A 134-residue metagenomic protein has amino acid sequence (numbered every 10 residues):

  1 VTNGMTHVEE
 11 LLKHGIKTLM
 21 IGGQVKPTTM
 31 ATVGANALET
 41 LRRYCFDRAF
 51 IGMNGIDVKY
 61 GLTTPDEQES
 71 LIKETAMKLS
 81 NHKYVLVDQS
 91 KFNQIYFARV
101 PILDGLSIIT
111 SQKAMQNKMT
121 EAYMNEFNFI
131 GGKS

Functional and structural regions predicted by a protein language model:
V1: Catalytic beta/alpha-barrel core
T6-S134: Conserved phosphate- and dinucleotide-binding cores of soluble alpha/beta proteins, encompassing both enzyme active
